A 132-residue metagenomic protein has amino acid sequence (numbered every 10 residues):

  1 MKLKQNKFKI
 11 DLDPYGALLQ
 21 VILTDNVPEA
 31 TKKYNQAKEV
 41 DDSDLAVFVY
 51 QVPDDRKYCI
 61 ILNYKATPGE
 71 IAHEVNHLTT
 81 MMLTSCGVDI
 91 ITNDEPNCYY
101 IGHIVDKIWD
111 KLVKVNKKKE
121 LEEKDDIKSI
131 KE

Functional and structural regions predicted by a protein language model:
M1-K38: Non-catalytic terminal regions of proteins
L19-V21, C59-I61, I71: Hydrophobic beta-strand residues in large extracellular and virion-surface proteins
V27-A66, L78-M81: Active-site scaffold of zinc-dependent metalloenzymes
A66-E74: Short alpha-helical catalytic segment bearing the HExxH-like zincin motif of zinc-dependent metalloproteases
V75-T92: Catalytic Zn2+-binding segment of zinc metalloproteases
D89-L121: Post-HExxH zinc-binding segment in Zn-dependent metallohydrolases
K117-E132: Short acidic DE-rich linear segments
